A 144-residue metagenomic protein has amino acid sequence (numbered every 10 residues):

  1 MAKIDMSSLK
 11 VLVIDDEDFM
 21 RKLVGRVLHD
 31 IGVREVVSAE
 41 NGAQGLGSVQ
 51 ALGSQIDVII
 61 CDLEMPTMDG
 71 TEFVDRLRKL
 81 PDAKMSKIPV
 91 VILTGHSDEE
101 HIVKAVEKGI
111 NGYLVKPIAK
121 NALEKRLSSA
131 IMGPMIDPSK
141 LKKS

Functional and structural regions predicted by a protein language model:
D18-V37: Two-component/phosphorelay signaling modules centered on CheY-like receiver
S38-S48, G70: Helix N-cap/capping motif at the beta->alpha junctions
G47, T71-K84: Short amphipathic alpha-helix used as the core "switch/output" element in two-component signaling
G53-I60: Active-site beta3 strand of CheY-like receiver
M65: Receiver (REC) domain active-site loop signature in two-component systems and cognate sites in sensor histidine kinases
E72, S86, S97-G112: Alpha4 helix (beta4-alpha4-beta5 surface) of REC/receiver domains from two-component response regulators
I118-L127: C-terminal output helix
